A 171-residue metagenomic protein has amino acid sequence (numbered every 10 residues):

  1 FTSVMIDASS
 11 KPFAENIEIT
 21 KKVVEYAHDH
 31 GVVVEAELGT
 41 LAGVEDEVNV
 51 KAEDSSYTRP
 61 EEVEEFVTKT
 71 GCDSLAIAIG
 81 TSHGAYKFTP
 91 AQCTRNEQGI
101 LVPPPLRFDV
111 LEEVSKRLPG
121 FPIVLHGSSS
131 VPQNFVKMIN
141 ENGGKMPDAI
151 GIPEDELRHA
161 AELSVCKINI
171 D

Functional and structural regions predicted by a protein language model:
F1-P122, Q133-I150, E154-H159: Alpha/beta enzyme core
G127-S130, N169-D171: Short acidic/histidine-rich active-site segments
E154-D171: C-terminal hydrophobic structural anchor segments that stabilize assembly/packing rather than catalytic chemistry
